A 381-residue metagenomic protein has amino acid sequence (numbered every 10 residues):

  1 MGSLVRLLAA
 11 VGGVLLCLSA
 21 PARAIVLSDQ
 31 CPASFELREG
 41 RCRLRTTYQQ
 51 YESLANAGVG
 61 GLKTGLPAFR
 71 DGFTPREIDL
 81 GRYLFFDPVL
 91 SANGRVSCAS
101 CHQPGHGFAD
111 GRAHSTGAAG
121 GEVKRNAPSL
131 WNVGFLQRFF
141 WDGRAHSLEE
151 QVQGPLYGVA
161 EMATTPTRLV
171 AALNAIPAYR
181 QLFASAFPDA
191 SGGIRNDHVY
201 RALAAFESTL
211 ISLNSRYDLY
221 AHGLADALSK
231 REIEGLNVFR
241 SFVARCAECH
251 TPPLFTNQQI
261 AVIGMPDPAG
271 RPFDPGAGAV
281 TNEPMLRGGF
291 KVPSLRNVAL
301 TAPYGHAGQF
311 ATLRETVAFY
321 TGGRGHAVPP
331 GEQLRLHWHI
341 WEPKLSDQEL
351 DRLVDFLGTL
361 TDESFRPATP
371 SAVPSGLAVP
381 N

Functional and structural regions predicted by a protein language model:
M1-L4: N-terminal secretory signal peptides that target proteins for export/translocation
L8-C17: Bacterial N-terminal signal peptides
S19-N381: Periplasmic c-type cytochrome electron-transfer domains
